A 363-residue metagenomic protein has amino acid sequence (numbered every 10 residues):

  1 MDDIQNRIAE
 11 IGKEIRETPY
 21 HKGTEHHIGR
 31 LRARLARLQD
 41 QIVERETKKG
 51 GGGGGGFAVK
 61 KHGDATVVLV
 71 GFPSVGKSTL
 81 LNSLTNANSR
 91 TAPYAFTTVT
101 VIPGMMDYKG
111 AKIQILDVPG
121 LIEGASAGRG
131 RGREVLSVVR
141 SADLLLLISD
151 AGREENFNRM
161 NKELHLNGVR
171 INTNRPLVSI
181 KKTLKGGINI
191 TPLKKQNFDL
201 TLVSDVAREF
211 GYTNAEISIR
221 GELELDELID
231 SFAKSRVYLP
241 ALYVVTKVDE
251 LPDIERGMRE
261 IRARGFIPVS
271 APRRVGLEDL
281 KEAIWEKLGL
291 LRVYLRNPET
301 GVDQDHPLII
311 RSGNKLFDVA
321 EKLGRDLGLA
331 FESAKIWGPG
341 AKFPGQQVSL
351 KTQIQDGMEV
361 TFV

Functional and structural regions predicted by a protein language model:
M1-D2, V363: Absolute protein N-terminus
D2-L184, I190-F198: Conserved G1/Walker A P-loop phosphate-binding module
E17, G23-A65, V70, V75 (+2 more regions): C-terminal-of-GTPase-core extension/linker across diverse P-loop GTPases
